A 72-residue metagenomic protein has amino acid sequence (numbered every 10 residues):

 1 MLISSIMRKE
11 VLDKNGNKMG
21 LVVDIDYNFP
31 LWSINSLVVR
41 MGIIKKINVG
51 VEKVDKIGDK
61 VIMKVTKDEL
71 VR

Functional and structural regions predicted by a protein language model:
M1-R72: Peripheral interaction segments used for macromolecular assembly
